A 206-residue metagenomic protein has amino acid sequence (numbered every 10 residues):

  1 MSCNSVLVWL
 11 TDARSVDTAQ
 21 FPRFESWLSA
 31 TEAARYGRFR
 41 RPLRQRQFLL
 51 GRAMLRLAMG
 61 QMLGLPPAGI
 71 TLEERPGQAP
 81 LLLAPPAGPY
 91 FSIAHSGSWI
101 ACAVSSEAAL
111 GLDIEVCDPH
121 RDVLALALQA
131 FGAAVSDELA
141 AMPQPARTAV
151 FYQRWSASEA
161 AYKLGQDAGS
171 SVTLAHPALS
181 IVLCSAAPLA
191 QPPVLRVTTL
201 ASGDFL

Functional and structural regions predicted by a protein language model:
M1-L206: Core catalytic alpha/beta fold that binds nucleotide/phospho-ligands
